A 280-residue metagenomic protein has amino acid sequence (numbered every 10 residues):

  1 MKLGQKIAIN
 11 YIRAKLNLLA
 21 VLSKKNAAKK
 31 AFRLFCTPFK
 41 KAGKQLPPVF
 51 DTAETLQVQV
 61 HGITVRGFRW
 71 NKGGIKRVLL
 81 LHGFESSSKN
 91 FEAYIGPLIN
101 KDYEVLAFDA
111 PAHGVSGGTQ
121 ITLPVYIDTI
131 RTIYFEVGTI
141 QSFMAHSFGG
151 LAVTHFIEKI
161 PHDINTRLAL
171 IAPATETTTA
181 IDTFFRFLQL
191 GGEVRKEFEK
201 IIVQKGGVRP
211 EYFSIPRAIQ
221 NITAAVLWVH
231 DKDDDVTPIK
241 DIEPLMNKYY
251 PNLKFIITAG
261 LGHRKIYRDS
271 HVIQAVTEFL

Functional and structural regions predicted by a protein language model:
K2-Q57: An N-terminal hydrophobic leader/cap segment in hydrolases
S88, I95-G117: Conserved alpha/beta-hydrolase
Y94, I215, A224, P238-M246: Short alpha-helix in the alpha/beta-hydrolase fold that links the catalytic acid
Q120-Q141: Alpha/beta-hydrolase active-site loop
M144-A145, G149-V153: Gly/Ala-rich beta-loop-alpha elbow adjacent to hydrolase catalytic centers
I160-V208: Hydrolase active-site cap/lid region
I222, W228-H230, D234: Short beta-strand/loop motif that positions the catalytic acidic residue of the alpha/beta-hydrolase fold
L261-H271: Catalytic histidine-centered segment of alpha/beta-hydrolase-like enzymes
